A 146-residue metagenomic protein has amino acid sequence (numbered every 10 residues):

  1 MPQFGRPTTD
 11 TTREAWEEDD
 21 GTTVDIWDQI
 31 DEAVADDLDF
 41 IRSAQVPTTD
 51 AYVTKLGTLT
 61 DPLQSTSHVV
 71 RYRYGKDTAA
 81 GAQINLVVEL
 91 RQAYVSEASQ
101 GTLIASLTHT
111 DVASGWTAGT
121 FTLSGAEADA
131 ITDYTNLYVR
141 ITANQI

Functional and structural regions predicted by a protein language model:
M1-I146: Disulfide-rich extracellular domains of secreted proteins
